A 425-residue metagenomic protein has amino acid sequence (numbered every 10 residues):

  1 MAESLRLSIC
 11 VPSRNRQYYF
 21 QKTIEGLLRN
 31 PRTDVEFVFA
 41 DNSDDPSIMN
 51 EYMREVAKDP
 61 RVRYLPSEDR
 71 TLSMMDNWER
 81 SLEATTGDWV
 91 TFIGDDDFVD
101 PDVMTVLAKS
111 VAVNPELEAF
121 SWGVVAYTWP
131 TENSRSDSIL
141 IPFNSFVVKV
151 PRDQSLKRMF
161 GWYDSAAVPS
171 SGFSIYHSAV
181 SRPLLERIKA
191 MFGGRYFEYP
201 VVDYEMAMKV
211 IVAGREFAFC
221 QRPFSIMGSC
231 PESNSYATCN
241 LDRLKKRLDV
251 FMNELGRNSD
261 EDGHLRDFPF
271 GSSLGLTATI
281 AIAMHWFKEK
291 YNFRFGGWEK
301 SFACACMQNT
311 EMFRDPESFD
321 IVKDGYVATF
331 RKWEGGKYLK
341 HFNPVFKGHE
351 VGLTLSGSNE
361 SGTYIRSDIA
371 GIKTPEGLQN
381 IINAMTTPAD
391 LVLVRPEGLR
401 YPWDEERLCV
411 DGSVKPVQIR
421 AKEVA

Functional and structural regions predicted by a protein language model:
M1-K245: Nucleotide-sugar donor-binding/catalytic module of glycosyltransferases that assemble extracellular/cell-envelope
G123, P223-A425: C-terminal subregions of glycosyltransferases and related glycan-biosynthesis enzymes
